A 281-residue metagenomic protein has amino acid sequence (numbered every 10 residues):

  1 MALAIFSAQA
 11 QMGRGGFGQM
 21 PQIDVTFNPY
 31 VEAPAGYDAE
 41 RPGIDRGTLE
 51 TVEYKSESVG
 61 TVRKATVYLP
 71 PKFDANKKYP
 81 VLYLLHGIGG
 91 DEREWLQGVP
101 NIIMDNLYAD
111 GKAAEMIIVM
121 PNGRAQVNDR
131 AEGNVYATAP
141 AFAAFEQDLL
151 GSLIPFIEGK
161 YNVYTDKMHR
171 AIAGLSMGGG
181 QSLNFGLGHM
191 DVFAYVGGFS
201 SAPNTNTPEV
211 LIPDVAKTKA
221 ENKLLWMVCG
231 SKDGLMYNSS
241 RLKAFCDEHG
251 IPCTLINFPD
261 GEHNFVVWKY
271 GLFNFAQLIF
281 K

Functional and structural regions predicted by a protein language model:
M1-I5: Bacterial N-terminal signal peptides
F6-A10: Sec/Tat signal peptide C-region and signal peptidase I cleavage site
Q11-K281: Non-catalytic cap/lid and distal C-terminal segments of serine-dependent acyl enzymes
